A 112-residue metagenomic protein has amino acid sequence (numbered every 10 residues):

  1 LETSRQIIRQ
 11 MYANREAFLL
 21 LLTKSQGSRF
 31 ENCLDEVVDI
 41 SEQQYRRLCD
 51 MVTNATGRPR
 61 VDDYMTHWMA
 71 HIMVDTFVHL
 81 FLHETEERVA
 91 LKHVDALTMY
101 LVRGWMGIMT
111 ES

Functional and structural regions predicted by a protein language model:
E2, V38, D95-M99: Well-ordered, non-membrane alpha-helical segments in soluble/globular domains
T3-E16, S28-T53, Y64-H71: Amphipathic alpha-helical packing segments from all-alpha helical-bundle domains
A13, Q43-D50, T66-S112: C-terminal peripheral helix-coil segments that are non-catalytic and often amphipathic
L19-L21: Short, hydrophobic secondary-structure boundary micro-motifs
Q26, F30, R58-D62, E86-V94: Residue-level recognition of alpha-helical structural elements
G27, D35, G57, G104-G107: Residue-identity detector for glycine
